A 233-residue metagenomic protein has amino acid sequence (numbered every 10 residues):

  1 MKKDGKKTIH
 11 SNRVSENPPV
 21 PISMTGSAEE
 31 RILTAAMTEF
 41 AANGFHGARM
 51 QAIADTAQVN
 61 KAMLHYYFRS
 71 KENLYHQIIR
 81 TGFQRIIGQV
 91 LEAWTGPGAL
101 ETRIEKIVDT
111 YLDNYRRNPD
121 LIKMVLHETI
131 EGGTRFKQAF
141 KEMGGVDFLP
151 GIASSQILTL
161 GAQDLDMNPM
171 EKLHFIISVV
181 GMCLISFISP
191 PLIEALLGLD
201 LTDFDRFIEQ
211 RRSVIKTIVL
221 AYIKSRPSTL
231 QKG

Functional and structural regions predicted by a protein language model:
M1-E16, D113, R117, P150-Q163 (+1 more regions): C-terminal peripheral helix-coil segments that are non-catalytic and often amphipathic
K2, R31, E39-N73, Q77-I78: Helix-turn-helix
A28, I32-F40, Y111, V219: Short hydrophobic clusters on alpha-helical segments that form packing/core surfaces in small helical domains
R80-R85: Short, basic, alpha-helical segments at the C-terminal edge of helix-turn-helix-like DNA-binding modules
I87-L91, T134-Q163, M170, H174 (+2 more regions): Amphipathic alpha-helical packing segments from all-alpha helical-bundle domains
E92-L121, P150-A153, M167-V179: Hydrophobic alpha-helical connector segments
V108-Y111, V125-E128, V179, C183 (+1 more regions): Short alpha-helical scaffolding segments that buttress acidic/His motifs in well-ordered protein cores
R117-K141, S189-G198: Amphipathic alpha-helical segments used for helix-helix packing
